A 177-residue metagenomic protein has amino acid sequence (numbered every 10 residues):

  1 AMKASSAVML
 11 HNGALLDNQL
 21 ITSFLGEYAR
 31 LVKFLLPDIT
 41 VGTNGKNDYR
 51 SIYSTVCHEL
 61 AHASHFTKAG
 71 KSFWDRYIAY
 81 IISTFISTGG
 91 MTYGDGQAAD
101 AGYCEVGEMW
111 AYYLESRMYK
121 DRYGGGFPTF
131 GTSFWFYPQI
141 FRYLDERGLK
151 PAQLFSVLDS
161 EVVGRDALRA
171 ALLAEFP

Functional and structural regions predicted by a protein language model:
A1-I39, K46-Y49: Auxiliary, metal-adjacent structural segments of Zn-dependent hydrolase domains
D38-C57, A98-G102: Short pre-active-site segment immediately N-terminal to the catalytic Zn-binding motif
S54-K71, E108-Y112: Active-site recognition of the HExxH zinc-binding catalytic motif
A61-A69, E115-Y123, R142-K150: Sec-exported extracytoplasmic/periplasmic mature domains
T67-D100: Post-HEXXH active-site segment of zinc metalloproteases
Q97-E108, F130-T132: Active-site metal-coordination segments of metallo-dependent hydrolases
E105-Y119: An active-site-proximal "capping" alpha-helix that borders the catalytic cofactor pocket
R122-P177: Pan-zinc metallopeptidase signature
